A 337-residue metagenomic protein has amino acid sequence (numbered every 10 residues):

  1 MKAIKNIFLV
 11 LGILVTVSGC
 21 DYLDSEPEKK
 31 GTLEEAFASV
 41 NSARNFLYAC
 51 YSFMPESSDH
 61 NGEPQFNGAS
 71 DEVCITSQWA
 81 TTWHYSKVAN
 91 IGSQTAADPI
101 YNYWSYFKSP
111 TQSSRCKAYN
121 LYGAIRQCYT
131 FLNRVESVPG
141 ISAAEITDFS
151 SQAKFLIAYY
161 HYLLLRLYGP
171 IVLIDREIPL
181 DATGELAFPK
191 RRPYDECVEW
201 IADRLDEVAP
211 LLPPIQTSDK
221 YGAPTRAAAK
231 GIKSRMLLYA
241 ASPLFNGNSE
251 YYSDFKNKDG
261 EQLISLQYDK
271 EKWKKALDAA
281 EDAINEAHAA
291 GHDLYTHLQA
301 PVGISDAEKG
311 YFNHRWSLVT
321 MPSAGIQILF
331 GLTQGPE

Functional and structural regions predicted by a protein language model:
M1-E28: Bacterial Sec-dependent N-terminal signal peptides
C20-C74: Membrane-proximal, proline-rich intrinsically disordered regions
S39, R44-Y48, S52-S58, G62 (+2 more regions): Conserved, well-structured interaction surfaces
L165-R166, V172, Y239-N248: Short coil/turn linking the two alpha-helices of tandem helical-hairpin repeats
E177-L180, Q216, L332-P336: Short, flexible loop/turn elements at secondary-structure junctions
Y239-A241, D269-E337: Polar, glycine-rich mid-to-C-terminal structural blocks that act as macromolecule-binding/assembly scaffolds
G247-Q267: A solvent-exposed, charged loop/short amphipathic helix patch at secondary-structure junctions
